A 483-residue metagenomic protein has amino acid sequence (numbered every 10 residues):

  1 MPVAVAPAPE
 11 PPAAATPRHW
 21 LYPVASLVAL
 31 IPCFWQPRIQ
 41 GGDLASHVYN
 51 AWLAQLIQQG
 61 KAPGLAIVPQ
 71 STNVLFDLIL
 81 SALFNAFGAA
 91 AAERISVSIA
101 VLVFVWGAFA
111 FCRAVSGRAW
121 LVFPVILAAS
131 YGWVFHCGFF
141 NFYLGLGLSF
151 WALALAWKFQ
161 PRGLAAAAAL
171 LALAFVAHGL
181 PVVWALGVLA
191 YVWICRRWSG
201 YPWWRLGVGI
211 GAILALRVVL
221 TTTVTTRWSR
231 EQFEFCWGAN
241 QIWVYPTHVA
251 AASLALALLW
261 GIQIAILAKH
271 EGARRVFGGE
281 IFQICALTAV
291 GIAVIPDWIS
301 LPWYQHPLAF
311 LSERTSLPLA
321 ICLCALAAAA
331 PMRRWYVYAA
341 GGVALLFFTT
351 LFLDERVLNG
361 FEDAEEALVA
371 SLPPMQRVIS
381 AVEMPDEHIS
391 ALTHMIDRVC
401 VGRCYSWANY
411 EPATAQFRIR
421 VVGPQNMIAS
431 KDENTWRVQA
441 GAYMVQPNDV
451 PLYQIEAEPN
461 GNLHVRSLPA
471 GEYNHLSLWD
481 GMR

Functional and structural regions predicted by a protein language model:
A15-P17, A108-S130: Transmembrane-helix signature of polytopic, membrane-embedded enzymes that assemble or transfer cell-envelope glycans
F34-S46, V68, T72-N73, A169-E313: Transmembrane catalytic cores of multi-pass membrane glycosyltransferases and polysaccharide-assembly enzymes
Y49-L53, A66-A89: Short hydrophobic/aromatic helix or loop-helix immediately within or flanking a transmembrane segment in polytopic
I95-V115: Transmembrane-helix motifs of polytopic, lipid-linked glycan transferases
C137-L144: Short acidic/glycine- and proline-prone juxtamembrane loop motifs at membrane-interface regions of multi-pass membrane
W151-A165: Membrane-interface transmembrane helices that cradle and orient dolichyl/undecaprenyl
A329-L353: Signature aromatic-anchored transmembrane alpha helix within multi-pass, membrane-resident enzymes that catalyze glycan
L358-F361, L368-N460: Short periplasmic/luminal acceptor-recognition loop of GT-C membrane glycosyltransferases, typified by
